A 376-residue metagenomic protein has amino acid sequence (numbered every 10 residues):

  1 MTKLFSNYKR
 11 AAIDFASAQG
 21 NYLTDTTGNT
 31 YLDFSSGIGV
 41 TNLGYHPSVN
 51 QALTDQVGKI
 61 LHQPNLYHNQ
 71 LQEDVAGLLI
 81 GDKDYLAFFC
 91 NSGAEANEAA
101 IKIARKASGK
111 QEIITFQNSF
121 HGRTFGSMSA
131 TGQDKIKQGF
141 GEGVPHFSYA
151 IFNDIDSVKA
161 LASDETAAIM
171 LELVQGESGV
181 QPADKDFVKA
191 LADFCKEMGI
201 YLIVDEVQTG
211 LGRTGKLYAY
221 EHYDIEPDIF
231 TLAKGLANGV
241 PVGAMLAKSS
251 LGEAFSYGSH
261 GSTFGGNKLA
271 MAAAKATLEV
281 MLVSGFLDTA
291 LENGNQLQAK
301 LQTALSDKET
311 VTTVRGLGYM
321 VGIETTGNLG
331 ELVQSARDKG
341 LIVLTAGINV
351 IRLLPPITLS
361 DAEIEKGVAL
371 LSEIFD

Functional and structural regions predicted by a protein language model:
M1-D376: Conserved N-terminal phosphate-binding loop of PLP-dependent enzymes in the Aspartate aminotransferase
